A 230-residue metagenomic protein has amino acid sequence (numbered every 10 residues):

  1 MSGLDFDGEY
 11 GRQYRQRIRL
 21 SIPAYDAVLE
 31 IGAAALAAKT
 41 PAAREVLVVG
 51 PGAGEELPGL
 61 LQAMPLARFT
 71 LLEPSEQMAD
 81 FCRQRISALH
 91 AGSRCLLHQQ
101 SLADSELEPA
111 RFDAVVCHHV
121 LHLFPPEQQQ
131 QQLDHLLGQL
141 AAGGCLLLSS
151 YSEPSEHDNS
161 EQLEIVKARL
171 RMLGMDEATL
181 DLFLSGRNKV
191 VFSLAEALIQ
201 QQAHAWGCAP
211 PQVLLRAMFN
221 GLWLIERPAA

Functional and structural regions predicted by a protein language model:
M1-R15: N-terminal, positively charged/glycine-rich alpha-helical extensions of SAM-dependent methyltransferases
A24-A43: Conserved alpha-helix/loop element of class I SAM-dependent methyltransferases that forms part of the SAM/SAH-binding
E45-D104: Class I SAM-dependent methyltransferase SAM/SAH-binding core
S105-V115: A short acidic, Gly/Pro-enriched loop at the edge of an enzyme's catalytic core that lines a small-molecule cofactor
D113-Q128: A short SAM/SAH-binding and catalytic strip from SAM-dependent methyltransferases
Q130-A142: A short glycine-rich, Lys/Arg-flanked "PGG" loop and its adjoining helix->strand segment in the class I
L147-L173: Conserved class I S-adenosyl-L-methionine
K189-W206: Short alpha-helix
